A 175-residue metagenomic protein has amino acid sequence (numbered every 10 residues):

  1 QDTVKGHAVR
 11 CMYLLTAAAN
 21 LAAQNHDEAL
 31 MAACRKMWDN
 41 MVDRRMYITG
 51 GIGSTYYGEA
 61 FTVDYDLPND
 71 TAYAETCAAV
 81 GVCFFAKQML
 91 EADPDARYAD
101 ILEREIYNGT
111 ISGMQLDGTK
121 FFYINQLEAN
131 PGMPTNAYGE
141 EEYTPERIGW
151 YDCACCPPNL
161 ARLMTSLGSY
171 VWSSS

Functional and structural regions predicted by a protein language model:
Q1-S175: Glycan-recognition and catalytic cores of secretory/periplasmic carbohydrate-active enzymes
